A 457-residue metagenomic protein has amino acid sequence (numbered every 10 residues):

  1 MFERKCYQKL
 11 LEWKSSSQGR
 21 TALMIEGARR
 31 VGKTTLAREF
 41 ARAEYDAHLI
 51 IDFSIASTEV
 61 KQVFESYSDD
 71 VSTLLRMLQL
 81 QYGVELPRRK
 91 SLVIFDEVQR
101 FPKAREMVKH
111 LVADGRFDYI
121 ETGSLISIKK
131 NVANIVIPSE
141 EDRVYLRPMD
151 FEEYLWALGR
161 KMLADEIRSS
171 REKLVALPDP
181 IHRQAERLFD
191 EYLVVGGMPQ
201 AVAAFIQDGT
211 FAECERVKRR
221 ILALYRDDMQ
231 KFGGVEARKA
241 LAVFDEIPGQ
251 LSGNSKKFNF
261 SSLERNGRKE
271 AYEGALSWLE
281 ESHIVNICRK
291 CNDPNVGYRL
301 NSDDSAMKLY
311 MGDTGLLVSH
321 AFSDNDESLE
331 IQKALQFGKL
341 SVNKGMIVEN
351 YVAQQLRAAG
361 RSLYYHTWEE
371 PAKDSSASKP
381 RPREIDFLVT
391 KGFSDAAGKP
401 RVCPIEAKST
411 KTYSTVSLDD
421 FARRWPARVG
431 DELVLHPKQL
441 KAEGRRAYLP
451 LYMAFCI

Functional and structural regions predicted by a protein language model:
M1-S17: Pre-Walker A adenine-sensing motif
K14-T21, R30, E39, A43 (+2 more regions): A cross-kingdom feature that marks ATP-driven nucleic-acid transaction machinery
I25: Hydrophobic anchor at the beta1->P-loop junction of P-loop NTPases
K33: Conserved lysine of the Walker
I55-R89: Short glycine-rich substrate-engagement loop in P-loop NTPases that contacts/grips substrate
I94, D118-S124, Y145: Structural recognition of the conserved hydrophobic beta-strand(s) that form the central parallel beta-sheet of P-loop
H110, S127-R143, L155-R160: Short regulatory helix/loop adjacent to the ATP-binding pocket of P-loop NTPases
G159-V348, Q354, R361-S362: Interdomain hinge/linker elements that couple catalytic modules in large macromolecular machines
